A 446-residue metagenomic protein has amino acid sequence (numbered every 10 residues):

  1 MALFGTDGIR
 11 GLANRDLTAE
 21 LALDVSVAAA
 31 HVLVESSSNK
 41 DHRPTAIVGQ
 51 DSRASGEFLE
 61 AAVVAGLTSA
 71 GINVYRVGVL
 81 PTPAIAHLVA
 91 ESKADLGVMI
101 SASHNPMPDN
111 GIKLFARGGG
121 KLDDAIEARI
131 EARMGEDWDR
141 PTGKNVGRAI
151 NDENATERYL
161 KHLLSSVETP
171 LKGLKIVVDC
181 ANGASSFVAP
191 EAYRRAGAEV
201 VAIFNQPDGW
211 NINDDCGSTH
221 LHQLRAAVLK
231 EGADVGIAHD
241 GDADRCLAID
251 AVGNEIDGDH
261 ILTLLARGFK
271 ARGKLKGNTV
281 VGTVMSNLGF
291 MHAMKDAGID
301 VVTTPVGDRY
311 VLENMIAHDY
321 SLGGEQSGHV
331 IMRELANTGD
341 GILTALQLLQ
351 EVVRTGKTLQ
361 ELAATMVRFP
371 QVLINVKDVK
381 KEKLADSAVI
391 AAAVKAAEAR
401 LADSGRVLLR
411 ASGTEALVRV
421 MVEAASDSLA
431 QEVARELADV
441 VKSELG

Functional and structural regions predicted by a protein language model:
M1-A65, S69-A70, L96, A149-I176: An N-terminal, well-structured beta->alpha segment
F4-G5, V48, V74-V79, M99-I100 (+8 more regions): General beta-strand structural signal in soluble alpha/beta enzymes
L12, N110-E231: Gly/Ser/Thr-enriched, mixed-charge loops and adjacent short helices that form phosphate/oxyanion-binding elements
E35, N39, T45-D109, E191-I249: N-terminal small/polar loop signature for handling phosphorylated ligands or for N-terminal nucleophile
V48-D51, V178-C180, D250, E334 (+1 more regions): Short glycine-centered, acidic/aromatic-flanked micro-motifs in structured strand/loop junctions that mark active-site
A84, A128-K161, S165, A251-G324 (+1 more regions): Proline/glycine-rich low-complexity loops and linkers
V235, R272-G446: Phosphate-binding and adjacent anionic-ligand microenvironments
